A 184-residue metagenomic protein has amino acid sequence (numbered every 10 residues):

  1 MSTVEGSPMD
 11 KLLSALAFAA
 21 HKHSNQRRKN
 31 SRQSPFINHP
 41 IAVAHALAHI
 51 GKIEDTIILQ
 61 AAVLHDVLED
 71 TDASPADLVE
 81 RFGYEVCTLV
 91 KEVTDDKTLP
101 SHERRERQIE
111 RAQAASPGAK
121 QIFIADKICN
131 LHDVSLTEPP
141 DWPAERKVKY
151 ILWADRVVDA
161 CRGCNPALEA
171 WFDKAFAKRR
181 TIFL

Functional and structural regions predicted by a protein language model:
S2-L184: Active-site helical microenvironments for divalent-metal-assisted chemistry
